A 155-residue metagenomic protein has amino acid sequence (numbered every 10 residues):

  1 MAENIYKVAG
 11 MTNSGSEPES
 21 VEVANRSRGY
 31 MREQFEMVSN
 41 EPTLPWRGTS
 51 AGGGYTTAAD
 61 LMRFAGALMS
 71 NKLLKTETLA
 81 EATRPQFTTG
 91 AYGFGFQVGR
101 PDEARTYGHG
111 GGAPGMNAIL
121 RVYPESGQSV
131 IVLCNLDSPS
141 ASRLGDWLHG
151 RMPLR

Functional and structural regions predicted by a protein language model:
A2-V8, G15-R155: Catalytic loop of the DD-peptidase/beta-lactamase superfamily, centered on the K-T-G motif and neighboring
